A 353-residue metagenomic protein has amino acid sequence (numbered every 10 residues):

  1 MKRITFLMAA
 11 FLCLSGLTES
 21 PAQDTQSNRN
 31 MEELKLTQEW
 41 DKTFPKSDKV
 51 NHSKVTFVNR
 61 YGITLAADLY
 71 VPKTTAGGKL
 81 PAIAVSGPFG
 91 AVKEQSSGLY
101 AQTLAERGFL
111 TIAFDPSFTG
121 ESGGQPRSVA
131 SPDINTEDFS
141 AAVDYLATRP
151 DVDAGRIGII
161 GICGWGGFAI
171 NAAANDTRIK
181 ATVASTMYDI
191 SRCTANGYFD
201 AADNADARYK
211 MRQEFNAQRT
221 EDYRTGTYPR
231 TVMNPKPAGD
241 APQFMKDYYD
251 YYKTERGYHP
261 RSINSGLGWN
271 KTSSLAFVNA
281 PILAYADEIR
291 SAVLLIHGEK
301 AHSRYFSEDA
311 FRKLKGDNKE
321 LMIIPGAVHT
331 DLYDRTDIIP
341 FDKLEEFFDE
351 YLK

Functional and structural regions predicted by a protein language model:
N30-G78: N-terminal cap/lid segment of alpha/beta-hydrolase-fold proteins
G78-P88: Short beta-strand element of the alpha/beta-hydrolase
G90-Q102, P116: The serine-hydrolase catalytic nucleophile loop
T103-G123: Conserved alpha/beta-hydrolase
V129-P150: Alpha/beta-hydrolase active-site loop
I170-Y251: Alpha/beta-hydrolase-fold enzymes
I289, L295-H297: Short beta-strand/loop motif that positions the catalytic acidic residue of the alpha/beta-hydrolase fold
A327-I338: Catalytic histidine-centered segment of alpha/beta-hydrolase-like enzymes
